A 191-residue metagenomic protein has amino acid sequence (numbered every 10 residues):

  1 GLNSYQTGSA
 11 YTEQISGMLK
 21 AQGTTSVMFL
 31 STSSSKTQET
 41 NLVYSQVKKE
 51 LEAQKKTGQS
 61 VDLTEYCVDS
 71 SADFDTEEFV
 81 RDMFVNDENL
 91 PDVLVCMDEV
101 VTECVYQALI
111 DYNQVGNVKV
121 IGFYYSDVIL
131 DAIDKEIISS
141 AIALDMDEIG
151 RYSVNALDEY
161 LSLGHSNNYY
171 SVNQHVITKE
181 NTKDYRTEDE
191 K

Functional and structural regions predicted by a protein language model:
G1-V27, F74-E77, Y125-I129, L144-S162: Hydrophobic alpha-helical segments within soluble ligand-binding/sensing domains
T7-Y11, Q38-V61, D75, F79 (+2 more regions): Short, solvent-exposed amphipathic alpha-helices that sit in or adjacent to ligand/effector-binding or catalytic
Q14-Q22, E50-T57, D82-N86, A108-Y112 (+4 more regions): Structured segments of extracytoplasmic/periplasmic soluble domains in secreted or envelope-associated proteins
Q22-S26, Q54-L63, N89-V93, V115-K119 (+1 more regions): Loop/turn elements at helix/coil->beta-strand transitions in domains of secreted/extracellular proteins
T25-Q38: Short beta-strand segments enriched in small/hydrophobic residues
V47, D62-D131: Hydrophobic alpha-helical
D145-K191: Hinge/cleft segment of the Venus flytrap/periplasmic-binding protein
